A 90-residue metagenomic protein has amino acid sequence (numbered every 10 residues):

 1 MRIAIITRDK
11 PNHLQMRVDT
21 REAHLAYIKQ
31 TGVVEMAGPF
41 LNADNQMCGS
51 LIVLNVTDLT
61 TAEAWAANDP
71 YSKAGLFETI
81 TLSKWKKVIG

Functional and structural regions predicted by a protein language model:
M1-G90: Conserved, structured core segments of small domains
